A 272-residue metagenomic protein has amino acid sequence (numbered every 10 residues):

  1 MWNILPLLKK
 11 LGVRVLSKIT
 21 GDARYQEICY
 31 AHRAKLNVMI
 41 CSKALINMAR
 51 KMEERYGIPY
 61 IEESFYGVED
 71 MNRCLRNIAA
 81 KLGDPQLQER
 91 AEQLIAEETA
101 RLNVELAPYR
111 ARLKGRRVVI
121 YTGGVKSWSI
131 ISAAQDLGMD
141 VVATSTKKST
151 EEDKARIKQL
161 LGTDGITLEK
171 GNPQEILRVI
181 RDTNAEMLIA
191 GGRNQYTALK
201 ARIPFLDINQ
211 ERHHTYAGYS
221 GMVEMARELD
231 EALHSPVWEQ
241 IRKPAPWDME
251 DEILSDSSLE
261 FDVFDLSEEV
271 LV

Functional and structural regions predicted by a protein language model:
M1-V272: An N-terminal assembly and electron-transfer interface module characteristic of large anaerobic redox and radical
